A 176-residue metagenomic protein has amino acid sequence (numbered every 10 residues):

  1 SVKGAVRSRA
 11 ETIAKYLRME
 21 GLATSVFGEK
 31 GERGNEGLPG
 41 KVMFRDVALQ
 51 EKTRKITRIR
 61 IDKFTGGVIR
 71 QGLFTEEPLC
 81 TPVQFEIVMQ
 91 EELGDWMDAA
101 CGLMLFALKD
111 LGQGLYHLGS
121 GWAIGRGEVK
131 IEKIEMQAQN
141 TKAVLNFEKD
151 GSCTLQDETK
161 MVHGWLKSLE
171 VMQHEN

Functional and structural regions predicted by a protein language model:
S1-N176: Small/polar/charged residue-enriched interaction surfaces, especially the RNA/DNA-contacting tracks of RNP/CRISPR
